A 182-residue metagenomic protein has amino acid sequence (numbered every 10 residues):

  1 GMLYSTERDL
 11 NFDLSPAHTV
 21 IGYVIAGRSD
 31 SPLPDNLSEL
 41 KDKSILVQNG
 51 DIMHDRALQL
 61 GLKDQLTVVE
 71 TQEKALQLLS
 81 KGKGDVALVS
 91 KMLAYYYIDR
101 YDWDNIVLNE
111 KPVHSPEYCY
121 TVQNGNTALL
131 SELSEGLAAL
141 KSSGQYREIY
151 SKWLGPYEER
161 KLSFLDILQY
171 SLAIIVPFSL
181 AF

Functional and structural regions predicted by a protein language model:
G1, I45-Q48, V68, A87-V89: Structural recognition of the beta-strand scaffold that forms the well-ordered cores of secreted hydrolase catalytic
G1-E39, N49-G50, W103-H114: Acidic, polar ligand-binding/catalytic clefts
G1-N11, R56-Q59, Q77-H114: A ligand-binding cleft/hinge motif common to bilobed small-molecule-binding domains
S29-P34, S38-M53, L58, M92-Y95 (+1 more regions): Extended ligand-binding regions for polar small-molecule ligands
P32-L33, L66-K81: Short helix-initiation/N-cap motifs at beta->coil->alpha
K41, L58-E70, N105: A local structural motif
L62, L66, W103, A138 (+1 more regions): Residue-level marker of structural boundaries
E158-F182: Alpha-helical transmembrane signal-anchor helices
